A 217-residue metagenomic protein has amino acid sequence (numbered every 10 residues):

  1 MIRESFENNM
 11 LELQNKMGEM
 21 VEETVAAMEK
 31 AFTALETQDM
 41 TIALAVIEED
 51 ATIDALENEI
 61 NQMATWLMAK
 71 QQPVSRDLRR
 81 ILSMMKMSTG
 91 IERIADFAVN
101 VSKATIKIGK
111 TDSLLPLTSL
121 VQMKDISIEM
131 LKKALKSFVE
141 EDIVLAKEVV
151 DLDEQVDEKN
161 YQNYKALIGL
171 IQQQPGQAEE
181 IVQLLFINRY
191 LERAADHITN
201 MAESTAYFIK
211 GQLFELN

Functional and structural regions predicted by a protein language model:
M1-N217: Cytosolic, long alpha-helical scaffolding segments
